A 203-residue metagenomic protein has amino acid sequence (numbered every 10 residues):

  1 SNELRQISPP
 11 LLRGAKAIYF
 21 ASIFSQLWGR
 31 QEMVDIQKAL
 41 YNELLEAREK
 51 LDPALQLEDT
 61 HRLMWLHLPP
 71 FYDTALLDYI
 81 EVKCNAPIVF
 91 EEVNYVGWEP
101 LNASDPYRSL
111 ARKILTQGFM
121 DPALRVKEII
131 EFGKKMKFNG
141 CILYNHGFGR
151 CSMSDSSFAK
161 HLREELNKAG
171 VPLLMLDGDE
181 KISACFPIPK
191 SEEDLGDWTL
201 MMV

Functional and structural regions predicted by a protein language model:
S1-W98: A charged, amphipathic alpha-helical module
Q31-K38, F119-L124, P189: Conserved phosphate-coordination/catalytic loops
D59-M64, R108-Q117: Short, flexible active-site loops
L68, Q117, R150: Conserved aromatic-histidine-acidic binding/catalytic patches
T74, D78-E92, S104-K113, D121-V203: Hydrophobic alpha/beta core scaffold segments
